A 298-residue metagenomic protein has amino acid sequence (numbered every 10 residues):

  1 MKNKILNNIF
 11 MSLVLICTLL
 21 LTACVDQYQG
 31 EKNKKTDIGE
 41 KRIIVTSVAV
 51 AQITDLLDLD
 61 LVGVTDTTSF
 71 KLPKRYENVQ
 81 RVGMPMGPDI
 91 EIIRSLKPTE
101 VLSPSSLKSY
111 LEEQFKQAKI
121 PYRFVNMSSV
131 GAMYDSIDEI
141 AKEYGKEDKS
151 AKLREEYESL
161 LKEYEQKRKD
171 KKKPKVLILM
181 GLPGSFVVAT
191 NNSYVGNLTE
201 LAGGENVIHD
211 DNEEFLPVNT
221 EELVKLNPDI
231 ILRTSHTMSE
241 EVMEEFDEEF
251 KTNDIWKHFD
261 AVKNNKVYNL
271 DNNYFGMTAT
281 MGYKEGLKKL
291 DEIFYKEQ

Functional and structural regions predicted by a protein language model:
K2-L13: Bacterial N-terminal signal peptides that target proteins for export
L21-A23: C-terminal motif of bacterial Sec signal peptides marking the signal peptidase cleavage site
V25-Q27: Bacterial signal peptide processing site
T36-L57, K149-A202: Basic- and aromatic-lined ligand-binding clefts that recognize polyanionic substrates
K41-R42, Y134-Y144, A151, E155 (+2 more regions): Structured C-terminal subdomain patch of bacterial secreted/periplasmic proteins
V45-L96, E100-S105: A short, structured surface patch at a secondary-structure boundary
T68-K71, V187-F215: Alpha-helical, coiled-coil/dimerization segments enriched in small aliphatic residues
I90-S103, I120, T220-R233: Proline-aspartate-enriched helix->loop->beta-strand connector
